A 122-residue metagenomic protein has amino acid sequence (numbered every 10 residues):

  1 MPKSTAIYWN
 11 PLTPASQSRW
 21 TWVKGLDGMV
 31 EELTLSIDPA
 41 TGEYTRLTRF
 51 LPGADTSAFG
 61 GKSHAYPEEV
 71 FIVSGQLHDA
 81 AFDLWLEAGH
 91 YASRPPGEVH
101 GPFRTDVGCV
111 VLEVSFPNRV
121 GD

Functional and structural regions predicted by a protein language model:
M1-Y44: A short, N-terminal "cap"/entry segment at the start of jelly-roll beta-barrel domains of the cupin/DSBH fold
A15, L33-H64, D83, P95-V99: Conserved short histidine dyad/triad with adjacent acidic residue
G28, P96-G121: Ligand-binding loop in jelly-roll beta-barrel domains
E31, E68, V107: Residues that flank catalytic or metal-binding motifs in active/ligand-binding sites
T48-F50, F71-L77, L112: Short, well-ordered beta-strand segments in beta-rich or mixed alpha/beta enzyme and ligand-binding folds
A58-A80: Glycine- and acidic-residue-biased ligand/ion/polar-headgroup-sensing regions
